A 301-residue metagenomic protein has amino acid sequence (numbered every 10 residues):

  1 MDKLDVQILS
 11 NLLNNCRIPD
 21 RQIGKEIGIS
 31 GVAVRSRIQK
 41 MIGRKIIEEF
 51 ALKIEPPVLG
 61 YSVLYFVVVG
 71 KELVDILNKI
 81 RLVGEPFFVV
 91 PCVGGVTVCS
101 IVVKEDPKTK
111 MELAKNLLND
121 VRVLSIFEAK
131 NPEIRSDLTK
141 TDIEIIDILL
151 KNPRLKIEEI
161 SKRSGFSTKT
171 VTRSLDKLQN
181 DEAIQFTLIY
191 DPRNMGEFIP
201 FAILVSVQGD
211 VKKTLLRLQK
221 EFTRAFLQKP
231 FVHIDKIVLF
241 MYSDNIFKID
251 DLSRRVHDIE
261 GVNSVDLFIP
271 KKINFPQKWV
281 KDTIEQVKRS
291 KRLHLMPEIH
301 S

Functional and structural regions predicted by a protein language model:
M1-S301: A compositional/biophysical signature of low hydrophobicity enriched in polar/charged and small residues
